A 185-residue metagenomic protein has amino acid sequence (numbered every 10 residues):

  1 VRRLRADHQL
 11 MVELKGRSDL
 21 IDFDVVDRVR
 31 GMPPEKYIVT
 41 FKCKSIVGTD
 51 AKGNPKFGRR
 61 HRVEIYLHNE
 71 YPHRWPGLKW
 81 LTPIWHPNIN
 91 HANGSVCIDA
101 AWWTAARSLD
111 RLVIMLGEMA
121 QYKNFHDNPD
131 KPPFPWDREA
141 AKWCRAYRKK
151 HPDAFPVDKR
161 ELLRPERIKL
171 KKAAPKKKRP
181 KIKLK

Functional and structural regions predicted by a protein language model:
V1-R60, N69-K185: UBC/E2-like fold recognition across ubiquitin and ubiquitin-like conjugation systems, capturing catalytically active
Y66: Short coil/turn motifs at helix boundaries and re-entrant loops, enriched in small/polar and proline residues
